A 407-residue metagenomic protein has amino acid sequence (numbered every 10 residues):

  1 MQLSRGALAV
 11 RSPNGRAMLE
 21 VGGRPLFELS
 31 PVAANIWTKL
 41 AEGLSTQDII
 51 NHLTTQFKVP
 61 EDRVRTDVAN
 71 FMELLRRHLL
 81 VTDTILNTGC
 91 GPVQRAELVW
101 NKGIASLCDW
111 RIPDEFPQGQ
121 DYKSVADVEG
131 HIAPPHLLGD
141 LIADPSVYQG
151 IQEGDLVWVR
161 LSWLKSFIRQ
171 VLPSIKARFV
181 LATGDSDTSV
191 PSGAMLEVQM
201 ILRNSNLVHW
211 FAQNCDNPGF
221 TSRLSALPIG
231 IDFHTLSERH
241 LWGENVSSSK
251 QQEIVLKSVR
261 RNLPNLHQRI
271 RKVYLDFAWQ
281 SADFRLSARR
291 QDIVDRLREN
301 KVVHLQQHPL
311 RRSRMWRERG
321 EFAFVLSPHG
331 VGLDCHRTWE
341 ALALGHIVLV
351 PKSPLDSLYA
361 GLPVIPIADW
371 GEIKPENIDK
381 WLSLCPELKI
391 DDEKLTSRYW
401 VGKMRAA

Functional and structural regions predicted by a protein language model:
M1-V21: Long, low-complexity, charged/polar intrinsically disordered regions in eukaryotic proteins
V21-P25, A278: Secondary-structure transition/turn motif
P25-N87: Long, charge-rich, low-complexity alpha-helical segments
T88-H336, P351-I365, L384-A407: Nucleotide-sugar donor-binding catalytic core of glycosyltransferases
E321-F322, L342-G345: Conserved donor-binding/catalytic loop of nucleotide-activated donor transferases
I347, P354-L355, W370: Flexible glycine-rich beta->alpha loop in the catalytic core of nucleotide-sugar glycosyltransferases
Y359-D379: Change "using UDP/GDP/dTDP sugars" to "using nucleotide sugars
